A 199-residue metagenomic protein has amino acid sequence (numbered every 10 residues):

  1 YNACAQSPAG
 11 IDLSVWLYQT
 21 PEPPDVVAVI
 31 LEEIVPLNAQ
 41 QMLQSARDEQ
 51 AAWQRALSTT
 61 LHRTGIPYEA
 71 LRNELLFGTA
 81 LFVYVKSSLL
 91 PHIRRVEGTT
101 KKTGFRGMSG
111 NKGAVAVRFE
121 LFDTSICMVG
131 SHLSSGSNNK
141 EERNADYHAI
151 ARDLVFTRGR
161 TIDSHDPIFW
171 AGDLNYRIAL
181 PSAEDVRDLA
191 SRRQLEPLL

Functional and structural regions predicted by a protein language model:
Y1-L75, T79-F82, N139, Y147-A151 (+1 more regions): N-terminal, active-site-proximal structural segment of metallo-dependent hydrolase catalytic domains
Y1-Q6, E33-P36, L75-F77, S87-P91 (+8 more regions): Conserved beta-strand elements of beta-rich interaction domains across eukaryotes, especially beta-propellers
G10-V15, Q40-Q44, R95-T99, G110-K112 (+3 more regions): Short coil/turn segments at secondary-structure boundaries
P23-D25, D123-S125, R160, S164-D166: Short coil/turn segments at beta-strand junctions that form active-site/ligand-binding loops
Q41-S125, S131: Structured beta-strand-rich core segments of catalytic domains in phosphoester-bond hydrolases
A52, A56-I66, V129-S134, N138-L199: Catalytic lobes of large eukaryotic enzymes
